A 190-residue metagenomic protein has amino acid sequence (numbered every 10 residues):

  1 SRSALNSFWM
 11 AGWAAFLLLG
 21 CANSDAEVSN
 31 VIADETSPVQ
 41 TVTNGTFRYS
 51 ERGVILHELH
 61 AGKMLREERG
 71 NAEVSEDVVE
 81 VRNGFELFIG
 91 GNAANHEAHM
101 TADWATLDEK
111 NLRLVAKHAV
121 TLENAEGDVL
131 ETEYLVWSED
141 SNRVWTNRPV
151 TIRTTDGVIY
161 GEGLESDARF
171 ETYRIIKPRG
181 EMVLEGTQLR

Functional and structural regions predicted by a protein language model:
S1-R190: Mature-chain termini and adjacent capping regions
